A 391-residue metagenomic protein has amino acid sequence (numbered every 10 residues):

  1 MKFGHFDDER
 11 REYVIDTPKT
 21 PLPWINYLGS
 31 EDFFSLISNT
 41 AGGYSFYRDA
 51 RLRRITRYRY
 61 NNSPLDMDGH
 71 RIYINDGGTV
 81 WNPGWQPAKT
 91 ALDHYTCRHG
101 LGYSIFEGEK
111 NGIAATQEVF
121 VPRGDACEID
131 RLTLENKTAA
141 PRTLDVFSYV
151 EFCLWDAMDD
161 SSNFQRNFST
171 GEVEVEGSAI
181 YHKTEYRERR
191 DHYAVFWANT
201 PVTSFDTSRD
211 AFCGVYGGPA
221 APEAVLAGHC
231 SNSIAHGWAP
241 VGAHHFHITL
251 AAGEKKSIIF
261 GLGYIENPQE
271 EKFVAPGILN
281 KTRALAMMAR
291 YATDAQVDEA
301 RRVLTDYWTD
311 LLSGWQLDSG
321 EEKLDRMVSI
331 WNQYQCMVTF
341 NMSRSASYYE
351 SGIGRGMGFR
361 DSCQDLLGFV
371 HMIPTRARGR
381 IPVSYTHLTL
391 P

Functional and structural regions predicted by a protein language model:
M1-S362, P374-S384: Anionic coordination/interaction segments
D365: RNA-binding accessory domains that recognize and position tRNA/RNA substrates
H371: C-terminal substrate/ligand-recognition segments
T386-P391: Conserved small/polar residues in nucleotide/adenosyl-binding loops
